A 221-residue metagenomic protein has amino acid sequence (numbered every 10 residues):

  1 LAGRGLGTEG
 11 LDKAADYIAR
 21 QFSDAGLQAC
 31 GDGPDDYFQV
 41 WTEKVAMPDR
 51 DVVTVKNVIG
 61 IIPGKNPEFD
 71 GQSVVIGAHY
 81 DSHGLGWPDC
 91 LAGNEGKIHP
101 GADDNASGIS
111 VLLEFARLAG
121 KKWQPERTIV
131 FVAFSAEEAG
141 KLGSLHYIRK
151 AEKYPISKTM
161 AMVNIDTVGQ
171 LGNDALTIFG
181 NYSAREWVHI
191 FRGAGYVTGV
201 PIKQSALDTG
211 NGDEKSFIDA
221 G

Functional and structural regions predicted by a protein language model:
L1, A19-C30, A46, P63 (+4 more regions): Sec-exported extracytoplasmic/periplasmic mature domains
L1-G10, D24, E43-P48, G93-N105 (+4 more regions): Second-shell loop/turn segments in exported
G3-P63: A non-catalytic alpha/beta surface segment that caps or lines the substrate-entry region of metallo-dependent hydrolase
E9-D24, D36, V40, S107-E114 (+7 more regions): Extracytoplasmic/secreted proteins, especially bacterial periplasmic and envelope-associated proteins
F22, D51-C90: Acidic/His- and Gly-rich active-site-bordering loop/insert found across diverse amide/peptide-bond hydrolases
G31, Q39, N57-I61, S73-G77 (+5 more regions): Structural recognition of the beta-strand scaffold that forms the well-ordered cores of secreted hydrolase catalytic
G60, I76-S82, G86-G140: Alpha-helical metal-binding/catalytic segments enriched in His/Glu/Asp
Q124, F134-G221: Metal-dependent peptidase/peptidase-like ectodomains
